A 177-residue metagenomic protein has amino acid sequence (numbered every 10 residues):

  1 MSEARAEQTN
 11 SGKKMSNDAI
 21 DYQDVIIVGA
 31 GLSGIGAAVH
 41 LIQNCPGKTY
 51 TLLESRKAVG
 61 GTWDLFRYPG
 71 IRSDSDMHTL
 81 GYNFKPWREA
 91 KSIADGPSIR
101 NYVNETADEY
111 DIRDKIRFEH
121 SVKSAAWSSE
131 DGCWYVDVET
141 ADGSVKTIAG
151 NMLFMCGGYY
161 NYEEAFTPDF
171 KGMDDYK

Functional and structural regions predicted by a protein language model:
M1-D21: Basic/polar N-terminal segments that are highly enriched at the extreme N-terminus, encompassing both cleavable
R5-E7, G12, G81-A90, D95 (+3 more regions): Glycine-rich dinucleotide-binding loop and its adjacent helix/turn
Y22-L52: N-terminal Rossmann-like FAD-binding beta1-loop-alpha1 element of flavoenzymes
S33, K57-A58, K85, K123 (+1 more regions): Short, solvent-exposed loop/turn segments at secondary-structure junctions
V39-H40, D64-L65, A165-D169: Short amphipathic alpha-helical segments
G47-T49, R113-K115, D175-K177: A generic structural signal for alpha->beta connector loops
S55-E105: Glycine-rich active-site loop/strand segments that organize a redox cofactor
K91-Y162: Feature captures the FAD/FMN-dependent oxidoreductase FAD-binding
